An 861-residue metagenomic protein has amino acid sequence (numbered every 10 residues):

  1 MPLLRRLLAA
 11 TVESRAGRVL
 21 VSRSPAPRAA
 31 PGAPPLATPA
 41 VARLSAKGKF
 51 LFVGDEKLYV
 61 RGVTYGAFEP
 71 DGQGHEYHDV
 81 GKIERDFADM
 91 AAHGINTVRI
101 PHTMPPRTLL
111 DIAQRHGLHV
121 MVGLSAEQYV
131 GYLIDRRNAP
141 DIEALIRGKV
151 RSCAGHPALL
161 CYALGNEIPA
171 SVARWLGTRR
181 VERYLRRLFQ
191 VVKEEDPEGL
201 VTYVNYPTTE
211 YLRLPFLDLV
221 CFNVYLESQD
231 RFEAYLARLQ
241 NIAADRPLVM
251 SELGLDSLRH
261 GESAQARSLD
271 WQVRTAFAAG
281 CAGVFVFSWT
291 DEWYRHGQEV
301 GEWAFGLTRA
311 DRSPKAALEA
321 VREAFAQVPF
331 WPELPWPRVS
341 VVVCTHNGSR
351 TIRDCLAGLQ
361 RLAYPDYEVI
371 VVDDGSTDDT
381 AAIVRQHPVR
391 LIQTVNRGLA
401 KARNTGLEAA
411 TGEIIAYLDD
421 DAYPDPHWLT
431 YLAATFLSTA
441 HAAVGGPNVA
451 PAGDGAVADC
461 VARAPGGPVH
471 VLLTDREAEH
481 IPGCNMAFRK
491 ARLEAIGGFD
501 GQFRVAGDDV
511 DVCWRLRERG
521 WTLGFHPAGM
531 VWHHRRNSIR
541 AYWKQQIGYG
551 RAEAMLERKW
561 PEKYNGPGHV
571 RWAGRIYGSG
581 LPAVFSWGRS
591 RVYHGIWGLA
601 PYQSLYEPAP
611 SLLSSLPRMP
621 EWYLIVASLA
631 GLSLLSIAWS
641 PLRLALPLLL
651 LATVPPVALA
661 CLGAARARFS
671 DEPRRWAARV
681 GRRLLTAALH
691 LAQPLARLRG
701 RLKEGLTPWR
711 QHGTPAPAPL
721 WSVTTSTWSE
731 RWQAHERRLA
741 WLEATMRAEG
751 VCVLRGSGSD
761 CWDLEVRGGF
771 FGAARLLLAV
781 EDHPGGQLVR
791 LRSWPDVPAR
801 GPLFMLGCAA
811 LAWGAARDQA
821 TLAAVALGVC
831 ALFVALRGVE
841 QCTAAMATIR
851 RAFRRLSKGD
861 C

Functional and structural regions predicted by a protein language model:
F50-V60, T64-V220: Active-site mouth of glycoside hydrolases
R174, R179-A278, G306-T308: Extracellular glycoside hydrolase catalytic/binding regions
F287-P335: Aromatic-rich peripheral "rim/lid" segments of glycoside hydrolase catalytic domains that contact and position glycan
A357-D366: Short, acidic, metal-binding catalytic loop of nucleotide-sugar glycosyltransferases
G358, D373-A382, D419-A422: A conserved acidic beta->alpha catalytic loop
I415: Short aromatic/hydrophobic "clamp" motif used to bind/position activated sugar donors
H427-A458, T522, A528, H534: Conserved donor NDP-sugar-binding/catalytic core segment of glycosyltransferases
G446-P447, V461-E479, E494: Short, flexible, basic/aromatic active-site loop/helix in glycosyltransferases
